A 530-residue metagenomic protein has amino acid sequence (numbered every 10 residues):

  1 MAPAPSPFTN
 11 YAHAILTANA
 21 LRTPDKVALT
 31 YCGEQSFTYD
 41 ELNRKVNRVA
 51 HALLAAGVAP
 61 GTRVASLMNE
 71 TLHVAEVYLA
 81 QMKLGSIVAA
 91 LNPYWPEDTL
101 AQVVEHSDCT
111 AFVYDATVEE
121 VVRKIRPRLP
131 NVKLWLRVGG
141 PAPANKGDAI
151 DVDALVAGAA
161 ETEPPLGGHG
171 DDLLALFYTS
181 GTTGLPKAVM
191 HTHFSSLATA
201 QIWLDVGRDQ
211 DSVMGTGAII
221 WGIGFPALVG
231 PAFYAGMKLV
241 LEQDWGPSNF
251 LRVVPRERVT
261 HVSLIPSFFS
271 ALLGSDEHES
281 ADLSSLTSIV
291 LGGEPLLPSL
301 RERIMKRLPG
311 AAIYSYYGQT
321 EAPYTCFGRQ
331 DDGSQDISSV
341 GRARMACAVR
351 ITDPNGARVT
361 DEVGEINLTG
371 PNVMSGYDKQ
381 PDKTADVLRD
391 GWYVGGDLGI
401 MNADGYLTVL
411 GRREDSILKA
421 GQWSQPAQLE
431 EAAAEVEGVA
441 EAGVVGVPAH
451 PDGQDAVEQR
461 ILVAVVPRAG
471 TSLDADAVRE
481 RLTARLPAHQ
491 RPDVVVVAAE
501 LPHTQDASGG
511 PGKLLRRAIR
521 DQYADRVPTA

Functional and structural regions predicted by a protein language model:
L16, A55-A56, K83-A154, A469-T471 (+1 more regions): Structural core segment of the AMP-binding/adenylate-forming
P24-D25, R137, A142, D148 (+3 more regions): Conserved pre-ATP/AMP-binding loop-to-beta segment of ANL
N43-R48, A157, E161, G170 (+6 more regions): Conserved structural elements of the adenylate-forming
W95-D98, F112-D115, V262, G370 (+3 more regions): AMP-binding/adenylate-forming catalytic core of the ANL superfamily
V138, P487-K513: AMP-binding/adenylate-forming catalytic domain of the ANL superfamily
L197-G215, I220-H261, S275: Conserved AMP-binding/adenylation subdomain of ANL enzymes
V259-S263, S275-Q335, A348, N355: Gly/Ser/Thr-rich phosphate-binding loop
R342-A346, A357-V387, Y406, Q422-S424: Conserved ATP/PPi-binding loop(s) of AMP-dependent carboxylate-activating enzymes
